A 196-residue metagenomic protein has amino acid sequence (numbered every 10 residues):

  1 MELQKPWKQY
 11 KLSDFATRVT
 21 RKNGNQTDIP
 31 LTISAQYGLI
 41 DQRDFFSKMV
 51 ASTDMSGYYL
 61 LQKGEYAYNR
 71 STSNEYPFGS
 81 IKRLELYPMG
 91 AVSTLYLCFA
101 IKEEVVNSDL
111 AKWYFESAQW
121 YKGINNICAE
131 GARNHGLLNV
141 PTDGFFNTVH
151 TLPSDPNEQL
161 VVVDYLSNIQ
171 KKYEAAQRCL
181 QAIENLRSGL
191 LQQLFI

Functional and structural regions predicted by a protein language model:
M1-E2, V162-Y173, F195: Hydrophobic structural patches
M1-N23, P156, A175, C179: Non-catalytic DNA-recognition/assembly elements of restriction-modification systems
K8, L60, N107, E158 (+1 more regions): Hydrophobic (often cysteine-bearing) scaffold residues that line and stabilize catalytic clefts of nucleotide/cofactor
S13-G24, D28, T32-N69: Sequence-specific dsDNA recognition surfaces
K63, A67-W120, R133, P141: A short beta-sheet element
M89-L95, A129-N157: A short glycine-rich beta-alpha junction/loop motif
Y173-S188, F195: Extended intrinsically disordered, low-complexity coil regions enriched in Ser, Thr, Gly, Ala and often Pro
